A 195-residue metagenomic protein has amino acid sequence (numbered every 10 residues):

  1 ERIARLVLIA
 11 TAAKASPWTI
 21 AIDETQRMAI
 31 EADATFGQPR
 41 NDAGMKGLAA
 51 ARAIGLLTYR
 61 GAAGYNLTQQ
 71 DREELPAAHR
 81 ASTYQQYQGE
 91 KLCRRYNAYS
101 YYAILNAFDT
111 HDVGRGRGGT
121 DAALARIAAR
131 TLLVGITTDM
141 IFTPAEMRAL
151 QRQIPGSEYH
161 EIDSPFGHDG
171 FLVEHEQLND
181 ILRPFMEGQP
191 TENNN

Functional and structural regions predicted by a protein language model:
A4-K91: Alpha/beta-hydrolase-fold enzymes
A12, T137-D139: Residue-level signal for short, function-critical loop segments
Y87-Q88, A103-A123: Active-site nucleophile elbow and catalytic-triad environment of alpha/beta-hydrolase enzymes
G116, M140-E146: Conserved alpha/beta-hydrolase "acid-adjacent" motif
L124-A128, Q153-I154: Short, conserved loop/helix-junction motifs that constitute active-site signature segments in enzyme catalytic cores
I127, L133-G135: Short beta-strand/loop motif that positions the catalytic acidic residue of the alpha/beta-hydrolase fold
R148-A149, G156-N195: Catalytic active-site module of serine/aspartate enzymes centered on a nucleophile-bearing elbow/loop
